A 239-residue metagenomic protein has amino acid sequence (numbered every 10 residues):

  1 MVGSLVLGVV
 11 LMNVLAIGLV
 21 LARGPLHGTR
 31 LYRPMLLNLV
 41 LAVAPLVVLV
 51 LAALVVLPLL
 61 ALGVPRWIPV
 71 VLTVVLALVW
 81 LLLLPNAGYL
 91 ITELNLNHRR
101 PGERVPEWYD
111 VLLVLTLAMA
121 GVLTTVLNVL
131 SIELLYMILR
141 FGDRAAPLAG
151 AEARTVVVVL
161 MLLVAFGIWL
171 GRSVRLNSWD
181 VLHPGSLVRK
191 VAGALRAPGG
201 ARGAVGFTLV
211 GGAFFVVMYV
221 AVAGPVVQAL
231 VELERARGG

Functional and structural regions predicted by a protein language model:
M1-L15: Hydrophobic transmembrane alpha-helical segments in integral membrane proteins
V2-V6, R33-L36, K190-F215: Membrane-interface transmembrane-helix boundary segments in multi-pass integral membrane proteins
G18-T29, G88-N97, I168: C-terminal ends of transmembrane helices
T29-V47, P65-A77, A236-G239: Loop-to-helix transition at the N-terminal end of transmembrane alpha-helices
V55-G63, P85-E103: Membrane-helix interface/capping segments
W67-L82, E152-A165: Alpha-helical transmembrane segments
I168-V188: Juxtamembrane non-transmembrane "cap" segments at the membrane-aqueous interface of multi-pass membrane proteins
V220-G239: Juxtamembrane boundary at the C-terminal end of a transmembrane helix
